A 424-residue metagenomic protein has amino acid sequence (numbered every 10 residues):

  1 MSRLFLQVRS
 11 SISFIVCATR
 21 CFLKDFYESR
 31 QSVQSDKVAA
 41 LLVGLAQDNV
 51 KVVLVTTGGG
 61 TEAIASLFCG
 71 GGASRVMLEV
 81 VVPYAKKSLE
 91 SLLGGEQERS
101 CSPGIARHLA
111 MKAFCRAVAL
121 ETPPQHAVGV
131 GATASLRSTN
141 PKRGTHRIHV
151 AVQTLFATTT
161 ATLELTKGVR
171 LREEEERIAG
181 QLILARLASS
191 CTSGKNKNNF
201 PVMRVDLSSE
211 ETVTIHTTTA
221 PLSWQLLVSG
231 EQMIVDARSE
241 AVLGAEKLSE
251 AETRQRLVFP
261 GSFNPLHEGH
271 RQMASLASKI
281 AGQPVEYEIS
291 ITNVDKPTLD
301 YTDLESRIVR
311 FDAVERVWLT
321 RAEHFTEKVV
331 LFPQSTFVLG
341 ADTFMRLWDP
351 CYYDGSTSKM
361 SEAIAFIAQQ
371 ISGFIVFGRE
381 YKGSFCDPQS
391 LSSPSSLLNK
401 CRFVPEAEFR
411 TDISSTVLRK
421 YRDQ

Functional and structural regions predicted by a protein language model:
S2-V8: N-terminal chloroplast transit peptides
S11-F14: Generic short N-terminal amphipathic or hydrophobic helices
F26-L45, S66-C69, V82-K87, S91-G94 (+2 more regions): Nucleotidyltransferase catalytic core that binds NTPs
L45-L78: Short, conserved "active-site rim" segments that organize catalytic pockets and cofactor/ligand binding
A63, I105-A113, K359-A363: Amphipathic alpha-helical interface surfaces
L93-A119: Helix-adjacent hinge/juxtasegments
